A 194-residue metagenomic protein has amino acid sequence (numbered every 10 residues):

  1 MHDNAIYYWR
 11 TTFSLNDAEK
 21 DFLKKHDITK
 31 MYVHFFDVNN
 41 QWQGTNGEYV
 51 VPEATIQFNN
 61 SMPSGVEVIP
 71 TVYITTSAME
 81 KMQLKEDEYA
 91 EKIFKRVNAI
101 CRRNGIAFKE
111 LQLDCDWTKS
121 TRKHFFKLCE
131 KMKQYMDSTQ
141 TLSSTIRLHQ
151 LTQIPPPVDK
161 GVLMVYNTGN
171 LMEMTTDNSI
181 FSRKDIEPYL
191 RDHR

Functional and structural regions predicted by a protein language model:
M1-L23: Boundary/entry segment of secreted carbohydrate-active catalytic domains
W9-T11, F36, Y73-S77, D116-T118 (+2 more regions): Active-site beta-loop-alpha junctions enriched in small/polar residues
T12-E19, N46-N60, K95, I146-Q153 (+1 more regions): Alpha-helical scaffolding within the catalytic cores of extracellular/periplasmic polymer-degrading hydrolases
S14-D17, N40-T45, A78-M82, S120-F125 (+2 more regions): Extracytoplasmic/secreted cell-surface and envelope-processing proteins
M31, L113, G161: Conserved, mostly hydrophobic/aromatic
N40-T71, S120-L142: Aromatic-lined substrate-binding rim segments of carbohydrate-active enzymes
E48-T118: Substrate-binding cleft of extracellular glycoside hydrolase catalytic domains
K127-R194: Substrate-binding surface in catalytic domains of secreted glycosidases
